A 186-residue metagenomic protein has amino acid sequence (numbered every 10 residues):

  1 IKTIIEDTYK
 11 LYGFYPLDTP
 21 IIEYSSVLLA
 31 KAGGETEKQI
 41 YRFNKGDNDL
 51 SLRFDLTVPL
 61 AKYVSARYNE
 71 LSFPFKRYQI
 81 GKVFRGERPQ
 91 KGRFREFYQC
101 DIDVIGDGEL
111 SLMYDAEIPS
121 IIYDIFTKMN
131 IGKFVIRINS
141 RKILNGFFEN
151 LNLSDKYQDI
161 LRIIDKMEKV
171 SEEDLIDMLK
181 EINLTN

Functional and structural regions predicted by a protein language model:
I1-N186: Extended, charged alpha-beta segments that form solvent-exposed binding/catalytic grooves in nucleic-acid-handling
